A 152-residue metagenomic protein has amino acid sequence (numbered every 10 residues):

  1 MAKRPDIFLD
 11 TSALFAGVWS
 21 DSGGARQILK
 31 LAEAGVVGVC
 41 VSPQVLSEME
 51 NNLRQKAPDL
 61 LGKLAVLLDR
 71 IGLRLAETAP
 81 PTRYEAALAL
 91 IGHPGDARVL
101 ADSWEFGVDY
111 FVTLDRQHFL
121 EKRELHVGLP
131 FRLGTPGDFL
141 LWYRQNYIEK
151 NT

Functional and structural regions predicted by a protein language model:
M1-P5, K150-T152: Intrinsically disordered, low-complexity and often Lys/Arg-enriched segments
F8-L9, W19-Q55: PIN/NYN-family metal-dependent endoribonuclease catalytic core
G38, G72-R74, P130-R132: Conserved beta-strand segments of alpha/beta enzyme cores
P43, S47-E85, V99: Domain-scale selection of a single, long terminal region that carries the protein's primary operational module
L46, D109-Y110, R116-T152: Acidic, PIN/NYN-like endoribonuclease modules and their adjacent C-terminal/linker elements
R74-R116, L120, E124: Active-site neighborhoods of divalent-metal-dependent phosphate/nucleic-acid chemistry enzymes
